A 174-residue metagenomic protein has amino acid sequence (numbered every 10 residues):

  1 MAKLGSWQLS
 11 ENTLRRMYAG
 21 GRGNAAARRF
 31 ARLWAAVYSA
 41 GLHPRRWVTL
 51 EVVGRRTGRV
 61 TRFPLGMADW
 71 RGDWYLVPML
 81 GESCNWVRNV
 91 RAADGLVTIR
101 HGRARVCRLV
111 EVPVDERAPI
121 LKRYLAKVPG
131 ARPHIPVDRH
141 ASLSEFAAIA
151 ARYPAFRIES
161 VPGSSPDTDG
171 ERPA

Functional and structural regions predicted by a protein language model:
M1-W47, G130-A151: Alpha-helical membrane-targeting segments
K3-W7, G81-R157, V161-P162: Short, structured beta-strand-loop surface elements
A36-G41, V52-R55, Y75-V77, S83-W86 (+2 more regions): Intrinsically disordered, low-complexity segments enriched in polar/charged residues with Gly/Pro, especially when
R45-M79: Short beta-strand segments
P166-D169: Short helix/loop capping segments that flank catalytic or ligand/cofactor-binding pockets
E171-A174: An acidic, glycine-rich, mixed-charge low-complexity segment common to nucleic-acid enzymes
